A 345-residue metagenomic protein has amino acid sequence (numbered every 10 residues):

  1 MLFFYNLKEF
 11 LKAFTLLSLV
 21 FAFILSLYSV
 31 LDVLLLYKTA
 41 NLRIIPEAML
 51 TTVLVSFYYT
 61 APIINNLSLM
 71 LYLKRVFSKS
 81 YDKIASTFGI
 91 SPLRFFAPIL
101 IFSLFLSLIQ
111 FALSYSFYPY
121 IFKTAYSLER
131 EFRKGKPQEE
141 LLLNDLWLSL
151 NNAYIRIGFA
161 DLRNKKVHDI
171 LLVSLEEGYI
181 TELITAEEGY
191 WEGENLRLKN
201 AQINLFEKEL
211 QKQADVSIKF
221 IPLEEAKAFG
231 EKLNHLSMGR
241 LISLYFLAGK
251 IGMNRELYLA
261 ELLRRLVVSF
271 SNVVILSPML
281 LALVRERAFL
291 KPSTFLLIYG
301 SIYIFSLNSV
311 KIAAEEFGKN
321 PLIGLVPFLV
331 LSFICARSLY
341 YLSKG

Functional and structural regions predicted by a protein language model:
M1-W147, E231-G345: Transmembrane alpha-helices
R43, E47, S103-E207: Non-transmembrane, extracytosolic/lumenal segments of membrane-associated proteins
Y58, D215-H235: Short, non-transmembrane cytosolic segments of multipass membrane proteins
I203-K219: Membrane-interface helix/helix-cap signal primarily in integral membrane proteins
